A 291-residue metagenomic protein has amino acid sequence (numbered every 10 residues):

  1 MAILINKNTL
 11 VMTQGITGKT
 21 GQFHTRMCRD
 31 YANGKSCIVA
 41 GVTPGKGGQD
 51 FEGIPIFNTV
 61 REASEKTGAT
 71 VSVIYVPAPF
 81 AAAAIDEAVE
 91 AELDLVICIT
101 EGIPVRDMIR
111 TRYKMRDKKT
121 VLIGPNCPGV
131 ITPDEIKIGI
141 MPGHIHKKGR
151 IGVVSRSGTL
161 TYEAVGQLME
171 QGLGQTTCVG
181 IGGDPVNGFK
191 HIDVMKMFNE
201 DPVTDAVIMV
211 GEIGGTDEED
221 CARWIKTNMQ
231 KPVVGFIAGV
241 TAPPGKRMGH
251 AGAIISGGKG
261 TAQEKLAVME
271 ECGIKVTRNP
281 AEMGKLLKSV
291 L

Functional and structural regions predicted by a protein language model:
M1-L291: Catalytic-core regions of core metabolic enzymes, especially those transforming organic acids/acyl-group intermediates
